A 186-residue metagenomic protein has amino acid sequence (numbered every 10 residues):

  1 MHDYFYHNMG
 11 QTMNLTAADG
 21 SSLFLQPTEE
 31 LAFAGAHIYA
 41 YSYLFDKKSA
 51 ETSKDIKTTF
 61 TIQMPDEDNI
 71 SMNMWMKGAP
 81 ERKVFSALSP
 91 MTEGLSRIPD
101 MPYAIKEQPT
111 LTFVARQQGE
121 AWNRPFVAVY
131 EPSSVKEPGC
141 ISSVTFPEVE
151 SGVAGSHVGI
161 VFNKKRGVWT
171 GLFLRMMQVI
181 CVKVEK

Functional and structural regions predicted by a protein language model:
M1-K186: CBM-like, beta-strand-rich accessory domains located in the C-terminal region of large, secreted polysaccharide-active
